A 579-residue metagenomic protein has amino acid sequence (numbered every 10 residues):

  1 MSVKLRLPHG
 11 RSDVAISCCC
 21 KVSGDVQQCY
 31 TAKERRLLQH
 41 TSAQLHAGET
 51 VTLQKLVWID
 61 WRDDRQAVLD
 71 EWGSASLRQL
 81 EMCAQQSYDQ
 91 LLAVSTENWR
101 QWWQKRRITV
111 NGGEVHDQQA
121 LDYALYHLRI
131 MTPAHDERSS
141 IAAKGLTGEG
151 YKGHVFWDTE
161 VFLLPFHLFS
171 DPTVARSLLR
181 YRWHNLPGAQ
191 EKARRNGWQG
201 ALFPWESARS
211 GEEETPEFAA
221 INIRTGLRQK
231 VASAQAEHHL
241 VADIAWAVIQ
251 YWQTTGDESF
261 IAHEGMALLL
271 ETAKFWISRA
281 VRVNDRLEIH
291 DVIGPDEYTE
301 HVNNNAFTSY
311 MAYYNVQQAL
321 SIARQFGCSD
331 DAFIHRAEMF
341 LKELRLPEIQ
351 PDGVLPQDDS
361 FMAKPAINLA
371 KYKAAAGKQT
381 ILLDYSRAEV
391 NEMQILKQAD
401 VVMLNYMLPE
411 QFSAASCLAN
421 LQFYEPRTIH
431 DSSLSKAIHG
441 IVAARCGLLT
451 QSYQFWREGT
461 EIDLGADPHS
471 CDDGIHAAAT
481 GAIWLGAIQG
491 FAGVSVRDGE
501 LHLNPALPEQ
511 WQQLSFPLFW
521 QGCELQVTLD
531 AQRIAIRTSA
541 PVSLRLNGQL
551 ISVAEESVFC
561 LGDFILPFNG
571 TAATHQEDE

Functional and structural regions predicted by a protein language model:
M1-Y151, Y385-E389, F568-E579: Acidic/polar, glycine-enriched structural segments that form the non-catalytic walls/loops of the carbohydrate-binding
W61, T147-V155, W205-H263, E271-K342 (+1 more regions): The feature captures the catalytic groove of carbohydrate-active enzymes
R106-S139, S309, S329-S360: Gly/Pro-rich turn-and-neighbor structural signature
D122-R129, E149-G153, W157-L168, A234-Q250 (+4 more regions): Contiguous, well-ordered alpha-helical segments that form the cores/surfaces of helical PPI scaffolds
T132-T147, T173-W246, W252, S259-I261 (+4 more regions): Helix-terminus loop motifs that line ligand-binding clefts
V155-N185, E237, W246, H263 (+4 more regions): Active-site core of glycosidic bond-cleaving carbohydrate-active enzymes
F162, S207-S210, E214, Y298-F326 (+5 more regions): C-terminal capping/lid segments that line or modulate ligand- or cofactor-binding pockets
R537-D578: C-terminal beta-sandwich/jelly-roll accessory domains of carbohydrate-active enzymes
